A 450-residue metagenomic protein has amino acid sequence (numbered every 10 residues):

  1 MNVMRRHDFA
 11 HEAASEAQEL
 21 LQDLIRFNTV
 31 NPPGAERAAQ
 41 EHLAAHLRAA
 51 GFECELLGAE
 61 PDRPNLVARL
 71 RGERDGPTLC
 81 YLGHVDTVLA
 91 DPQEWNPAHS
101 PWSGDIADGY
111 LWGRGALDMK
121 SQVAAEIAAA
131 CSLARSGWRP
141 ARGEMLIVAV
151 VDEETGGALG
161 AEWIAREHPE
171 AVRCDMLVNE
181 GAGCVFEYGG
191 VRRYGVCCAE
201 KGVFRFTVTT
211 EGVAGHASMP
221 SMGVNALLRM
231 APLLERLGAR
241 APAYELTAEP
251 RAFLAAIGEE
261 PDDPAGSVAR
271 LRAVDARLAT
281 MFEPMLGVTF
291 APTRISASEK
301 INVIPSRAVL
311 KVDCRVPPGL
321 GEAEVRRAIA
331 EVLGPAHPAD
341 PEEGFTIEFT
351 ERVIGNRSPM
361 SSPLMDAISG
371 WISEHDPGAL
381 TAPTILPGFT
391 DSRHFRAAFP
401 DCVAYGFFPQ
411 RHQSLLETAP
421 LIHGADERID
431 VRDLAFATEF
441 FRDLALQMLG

Functional and structural regions predicted by a protein language model:
N2-A116, V123, L133-G143, V312: Acidic/His- and Gly-rich active-site-bordering loop/insert found across diverse amide/peptide-bond hydrolases
F52, R74-G76, A90, V185-F186 (+7 more regions): An extended, acidic, His-containing surface patch that forms the Zn2+-binding/catalytic region of metallohydrolases
L56-G58, E153, V185, V196-K201 (+2 more regions): Short Gly/Pro-enriched turn/cap motifs at secondary-structure boundaries
L70, T210, C314-V316: Hydrophobic beta-strand positions in extracellular immunoglobulin-like domains
H99, R142, V172-R173, V191 (+3 more regions): Short, solvent-exposed loop/turn segments at the edges of secondary structure
L111, L117-V196: Acidic/histidine-rich catalytic neighborhood of metal-dependent amide-processing enzymes
E162-W163, A217-Y244: A short core secondary-structure module
R192, E211-S218: Flexible glycine/proline-enriched surface loops and loop-helix/loop-strand junctions
